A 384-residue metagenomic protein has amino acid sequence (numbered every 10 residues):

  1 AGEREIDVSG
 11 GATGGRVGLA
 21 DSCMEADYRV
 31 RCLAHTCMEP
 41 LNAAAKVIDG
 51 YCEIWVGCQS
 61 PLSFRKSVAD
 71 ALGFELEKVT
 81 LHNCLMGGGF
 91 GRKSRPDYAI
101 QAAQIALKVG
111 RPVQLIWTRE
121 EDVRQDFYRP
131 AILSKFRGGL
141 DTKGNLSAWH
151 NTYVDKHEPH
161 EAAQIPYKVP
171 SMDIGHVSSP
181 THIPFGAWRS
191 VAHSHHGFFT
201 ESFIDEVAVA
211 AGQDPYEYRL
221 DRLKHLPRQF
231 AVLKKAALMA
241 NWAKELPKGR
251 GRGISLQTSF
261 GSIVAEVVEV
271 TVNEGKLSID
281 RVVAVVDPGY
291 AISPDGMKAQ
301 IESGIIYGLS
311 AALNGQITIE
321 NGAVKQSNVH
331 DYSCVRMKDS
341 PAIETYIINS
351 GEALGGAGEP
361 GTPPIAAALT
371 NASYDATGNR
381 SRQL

Functional and structural regions predicted by a protein language model:
A1-L384: Cofactor-binding beta-sheet edge motifs in enzyme active sites
